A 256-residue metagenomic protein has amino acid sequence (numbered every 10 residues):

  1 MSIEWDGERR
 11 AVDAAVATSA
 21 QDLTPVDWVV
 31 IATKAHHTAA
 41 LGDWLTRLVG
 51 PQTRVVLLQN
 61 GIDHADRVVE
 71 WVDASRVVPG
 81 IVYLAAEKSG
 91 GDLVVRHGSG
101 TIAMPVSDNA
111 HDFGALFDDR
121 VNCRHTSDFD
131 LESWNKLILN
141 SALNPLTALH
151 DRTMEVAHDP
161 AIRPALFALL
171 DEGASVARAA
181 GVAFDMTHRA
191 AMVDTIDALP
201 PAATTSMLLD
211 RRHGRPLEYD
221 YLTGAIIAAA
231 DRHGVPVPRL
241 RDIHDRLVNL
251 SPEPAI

Functional and structural regions predicted by a protein language model:
M1, E8-L93: Rossmann-like NAD(P)(H) cofactor-binding subdomain of soluble oxidoreductases
H37, H64, N109, A203 (+1 more regions): Short phosphate-engaging motifs
V49, D92-I102, H150-H158, A203-H213: Helix-loop-beta segment of a Rossmann-like dinucleotide-binding subdomain
L58-K136, A142: Rossmann-fold dinucleotide-binding core
D130-S175, P200-P201: Active-site-proximal catalytic alpha-helix in oxidoreductases
F167, D171-I256: NAD(P)-dependent Rossmann-like dehydrogenase/reductase catalytic/cofactor-binding core
